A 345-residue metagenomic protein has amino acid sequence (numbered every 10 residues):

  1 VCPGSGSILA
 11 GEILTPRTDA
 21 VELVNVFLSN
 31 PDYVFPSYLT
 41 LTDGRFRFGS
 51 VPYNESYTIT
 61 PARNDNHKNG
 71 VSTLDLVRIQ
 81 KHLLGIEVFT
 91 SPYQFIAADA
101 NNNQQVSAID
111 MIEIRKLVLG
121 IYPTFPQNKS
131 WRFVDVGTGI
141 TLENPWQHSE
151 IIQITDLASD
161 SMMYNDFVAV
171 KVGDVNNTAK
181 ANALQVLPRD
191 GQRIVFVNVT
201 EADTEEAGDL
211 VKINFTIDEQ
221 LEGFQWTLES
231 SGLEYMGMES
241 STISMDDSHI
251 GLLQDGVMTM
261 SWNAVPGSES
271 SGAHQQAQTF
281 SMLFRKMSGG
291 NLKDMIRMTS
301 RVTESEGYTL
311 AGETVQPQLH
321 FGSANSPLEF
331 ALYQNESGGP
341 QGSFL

Functional and structural regions predicted by a protein language model:
V1-F27, L41, H67-G70, V77 (+4 more regions): Acidic, low-complexity intrinsically disordered segments
N30-R47: Short, acidic Ser/Thr/Gly-rich low-complexity loop/linker segments typical of extracellular and cell-surface proteins
F48-P52: Short, flexible loop/turn segments at beta-strand junctions in immunoglobulin-like and fibronectin type III
Y53-N64: A short, solvent-exposed beta-strand micro-motif common in secreted/extracellular proteins
A62, H82-I86, N103, L117-I121: Structured segments of extracytoplasmic/periplasmic soluble domains in secreted or envelope-associated proteins
A62-N69, F95-Q105: Short, recurring structural edge motifs at helix starts
A100-V106, L119, V175: Calcium-coordinating acidic loop motifs
